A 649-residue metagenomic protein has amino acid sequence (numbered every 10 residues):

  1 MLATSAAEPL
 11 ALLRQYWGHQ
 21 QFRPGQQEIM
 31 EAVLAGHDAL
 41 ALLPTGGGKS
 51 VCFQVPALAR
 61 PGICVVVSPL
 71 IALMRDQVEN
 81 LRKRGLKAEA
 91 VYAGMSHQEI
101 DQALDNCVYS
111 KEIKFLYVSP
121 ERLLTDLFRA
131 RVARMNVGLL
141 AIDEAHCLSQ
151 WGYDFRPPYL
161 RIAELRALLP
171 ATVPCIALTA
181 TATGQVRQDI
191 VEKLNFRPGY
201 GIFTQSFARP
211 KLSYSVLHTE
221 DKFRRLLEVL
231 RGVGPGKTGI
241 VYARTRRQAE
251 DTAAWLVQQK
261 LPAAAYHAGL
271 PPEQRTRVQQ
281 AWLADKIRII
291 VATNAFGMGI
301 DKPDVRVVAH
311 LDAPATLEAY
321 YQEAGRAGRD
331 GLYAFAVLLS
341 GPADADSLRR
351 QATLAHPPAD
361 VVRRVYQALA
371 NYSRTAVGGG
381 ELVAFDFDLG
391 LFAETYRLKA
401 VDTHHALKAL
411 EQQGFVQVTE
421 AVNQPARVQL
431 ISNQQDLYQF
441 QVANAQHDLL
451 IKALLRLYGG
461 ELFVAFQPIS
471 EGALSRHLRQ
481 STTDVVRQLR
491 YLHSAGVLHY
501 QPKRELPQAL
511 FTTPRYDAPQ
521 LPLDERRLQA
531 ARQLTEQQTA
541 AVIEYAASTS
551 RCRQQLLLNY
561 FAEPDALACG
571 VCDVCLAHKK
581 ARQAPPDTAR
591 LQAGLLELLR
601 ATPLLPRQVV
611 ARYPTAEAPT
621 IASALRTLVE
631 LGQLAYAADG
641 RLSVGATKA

Functional and structural regions predicted by a protein language model:
L2-A3, A7-Y16, Q20-P24, E28-L40 (+4 more regions): Helicase motor core with emphasis on the C-terminal RecA-like subdomain
P61, R209, R504, A638-D639: Residue-level signal for tight coil/turn positions that link beta-strands
V137, I142, C147-S149, L591-L598 (+1 more regions): N-terminal/domain-start segments enriched in small and hydrophobic, helix-friendly residues, covering either
P357-R515, Q520-A624, Q633-Y636, S643-V644: C-terminal accessory/connector segments of nucleic-acid motor ATPases
E630, G645-K648: Short, amphipathic C-terminal "tail helix"
